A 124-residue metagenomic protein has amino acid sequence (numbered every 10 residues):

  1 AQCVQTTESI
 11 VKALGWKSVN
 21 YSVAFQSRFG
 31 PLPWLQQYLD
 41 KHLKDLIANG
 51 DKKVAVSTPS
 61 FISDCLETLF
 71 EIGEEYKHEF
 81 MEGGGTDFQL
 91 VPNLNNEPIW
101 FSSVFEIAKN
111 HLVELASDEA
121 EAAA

Functional and structural regions predicted by a protein language model:
A1-A124: Extended amphipathic ligand-handling, pore-lining, and cofactor/metal-binding catalytic surfaces
